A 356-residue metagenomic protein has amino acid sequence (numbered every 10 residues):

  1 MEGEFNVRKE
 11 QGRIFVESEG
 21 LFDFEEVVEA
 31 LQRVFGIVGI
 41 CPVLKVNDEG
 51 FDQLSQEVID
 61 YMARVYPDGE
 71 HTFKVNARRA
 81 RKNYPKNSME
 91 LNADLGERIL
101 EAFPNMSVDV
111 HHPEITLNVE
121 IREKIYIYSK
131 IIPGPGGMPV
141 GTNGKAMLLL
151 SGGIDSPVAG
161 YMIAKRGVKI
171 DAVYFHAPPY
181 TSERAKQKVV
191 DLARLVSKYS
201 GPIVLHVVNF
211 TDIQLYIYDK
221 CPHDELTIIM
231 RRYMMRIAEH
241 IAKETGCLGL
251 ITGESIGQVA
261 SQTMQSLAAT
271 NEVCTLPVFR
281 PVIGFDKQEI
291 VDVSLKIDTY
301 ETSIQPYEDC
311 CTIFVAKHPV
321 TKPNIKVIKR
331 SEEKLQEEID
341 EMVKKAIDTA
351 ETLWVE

Functional and structural regions predicted by a protein language model:
M1-M147, P157-I203, T211, E272 (+2 more regions): RNA-binding accessory domains that recognize and position tRNA/RNA substrates
G12, V208-I213, S255, Y307-A316: A glycine-rich phosphate-binding loop feature that marks nucleotide/adenosyl-phosphate handling sites
E97-I99, G136-N143, Q214-L215, D219-I297 (+1 more regions): Active-site adenylate/phosphate-handling loop in enzymes that bind or generate adenylated species
L148, A172-Y174, V207, T252 (+1 more regions): Structural beta-sheet core signal
G153: Conserved G/P- and acidic residue-centered "switch" motifs that form tight phosphate/ATP-binding loops in soluble
D298-P306: A short alpha-helix-loop-beta-strand transition element characteristic of N-terminal alpha/beta dinucleotide-binding
Q305-E356: The feature marks non-catalytic terminal segments
